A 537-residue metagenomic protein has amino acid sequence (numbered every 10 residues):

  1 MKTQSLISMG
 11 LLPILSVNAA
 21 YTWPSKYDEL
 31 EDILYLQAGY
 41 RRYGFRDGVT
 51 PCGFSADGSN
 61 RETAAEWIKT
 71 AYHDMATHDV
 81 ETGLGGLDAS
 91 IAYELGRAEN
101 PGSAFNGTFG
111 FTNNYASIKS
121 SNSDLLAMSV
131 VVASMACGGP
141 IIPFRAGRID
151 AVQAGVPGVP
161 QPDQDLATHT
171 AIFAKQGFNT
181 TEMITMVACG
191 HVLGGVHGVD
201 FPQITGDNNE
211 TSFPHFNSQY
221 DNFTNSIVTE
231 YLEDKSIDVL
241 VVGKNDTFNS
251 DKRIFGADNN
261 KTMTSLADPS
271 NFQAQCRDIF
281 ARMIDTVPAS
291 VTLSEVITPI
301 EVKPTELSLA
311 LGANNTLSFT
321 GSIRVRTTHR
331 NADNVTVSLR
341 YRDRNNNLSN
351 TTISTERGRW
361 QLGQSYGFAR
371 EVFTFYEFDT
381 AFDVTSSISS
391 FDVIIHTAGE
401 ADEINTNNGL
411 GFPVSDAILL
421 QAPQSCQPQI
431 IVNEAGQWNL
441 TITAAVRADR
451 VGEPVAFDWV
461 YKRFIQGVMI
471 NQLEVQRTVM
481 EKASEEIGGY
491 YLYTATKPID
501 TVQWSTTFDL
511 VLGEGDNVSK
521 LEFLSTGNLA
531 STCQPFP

Functional and structural regions predicted by a protein language model:
M1-T22: Fungal secretory targeting signals
N18-P537: Catalytic cores of secreted/periplasmic or lumenal enzymes
